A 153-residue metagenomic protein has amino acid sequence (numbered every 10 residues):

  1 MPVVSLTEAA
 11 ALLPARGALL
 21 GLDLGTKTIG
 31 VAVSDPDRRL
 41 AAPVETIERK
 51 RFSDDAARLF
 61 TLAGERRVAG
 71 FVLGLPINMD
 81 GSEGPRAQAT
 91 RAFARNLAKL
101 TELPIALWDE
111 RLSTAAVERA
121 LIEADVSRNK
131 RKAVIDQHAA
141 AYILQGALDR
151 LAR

Functional and structural regions predicted by a protein language model:
M1-L22, K27-R153: Phosphate- and other anionic-substrate recognition elements at nucleic-acid/protein interfaces
